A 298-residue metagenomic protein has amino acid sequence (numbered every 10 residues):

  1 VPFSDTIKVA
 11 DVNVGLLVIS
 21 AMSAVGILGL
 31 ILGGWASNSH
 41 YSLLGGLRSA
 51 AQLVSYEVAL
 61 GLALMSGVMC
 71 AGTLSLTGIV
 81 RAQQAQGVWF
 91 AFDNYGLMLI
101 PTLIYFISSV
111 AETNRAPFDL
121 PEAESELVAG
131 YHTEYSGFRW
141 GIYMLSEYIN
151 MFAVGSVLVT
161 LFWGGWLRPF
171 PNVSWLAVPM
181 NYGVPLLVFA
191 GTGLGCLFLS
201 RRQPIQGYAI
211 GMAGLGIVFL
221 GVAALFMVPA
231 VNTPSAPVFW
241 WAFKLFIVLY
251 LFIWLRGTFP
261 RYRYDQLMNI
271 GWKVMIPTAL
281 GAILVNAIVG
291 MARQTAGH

Functional and structural regions predicted by a protein language model:
V1-H298: Selective transmembrane helix interface/packing segments
